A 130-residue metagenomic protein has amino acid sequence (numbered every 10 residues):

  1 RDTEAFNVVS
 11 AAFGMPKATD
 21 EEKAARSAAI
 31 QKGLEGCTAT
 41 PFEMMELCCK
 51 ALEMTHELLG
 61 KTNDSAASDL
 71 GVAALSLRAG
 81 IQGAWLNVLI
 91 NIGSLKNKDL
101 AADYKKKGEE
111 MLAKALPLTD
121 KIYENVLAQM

Functional and structural regions predicted by a protein language model:
R1-F42: Long, amphipathic alpha-helical stalk/connector segments used for oligomerization, subunit docking, or mechanical
E4, N125-Q129: Non-transmembrane, heptad-repeat alpha-helical coiled-coil rod segments that act as dimerization/spacing scaffolds
E43-E53: Long, amphipathic alpha-helical coiled-coil segments characteristic of histidine-phosphotransfer scaffolds
A51-M54, A66-V126: Preference for long, well-ordered alpha-helical segments
L58-A66: Hydrophobic alpha-helical bundle architecture
